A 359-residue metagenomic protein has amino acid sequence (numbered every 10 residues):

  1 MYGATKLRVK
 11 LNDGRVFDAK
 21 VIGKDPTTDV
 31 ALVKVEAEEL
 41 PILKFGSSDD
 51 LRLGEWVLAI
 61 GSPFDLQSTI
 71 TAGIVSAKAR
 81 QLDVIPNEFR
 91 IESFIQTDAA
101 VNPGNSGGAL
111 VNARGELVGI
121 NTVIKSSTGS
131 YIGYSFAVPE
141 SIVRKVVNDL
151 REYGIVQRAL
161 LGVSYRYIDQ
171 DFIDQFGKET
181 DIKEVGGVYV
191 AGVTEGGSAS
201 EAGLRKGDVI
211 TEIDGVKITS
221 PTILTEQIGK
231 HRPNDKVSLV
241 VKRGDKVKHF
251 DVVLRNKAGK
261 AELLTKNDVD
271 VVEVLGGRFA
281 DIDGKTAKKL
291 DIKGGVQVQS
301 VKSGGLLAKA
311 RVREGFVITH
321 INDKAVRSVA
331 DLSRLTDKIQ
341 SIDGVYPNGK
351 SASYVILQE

Functional and structural regions predicted by a protein language model:
Y2-G3, K24-T28, A77-V84, I168-Q170 (+2 more regions): Short, conserved beta-turn/loop elements at beta-strand boundaries and strand-helix junctions
Y2-K6, L40, I60-A72, A79-G107 (+4 more regions): Active-site loop architecture of trypsin-fold serine endopeptidases
K6-R8, D18-K20, K34, R52 (+2 more regions): C-terminal recognition in membrane/secretory proteostasis and scaffolding
K10, K20-I22, E39-L66, N148 (+1 more regions): Active-site substrate-binding loop(s) of clan PA
L11, V16, I70, N112 (+1 more regions): Short, acidic, Ser/Thr-enriched surface-loop or helix-capping motifs
D29-V35, T97: A generic structural motif
V30-L32, L58, I70-I74: Conserved hydrophobic/aromatic beta-strand scaffold that supports enzyme active sites
L43-F45, I95-V111, A191-A199, V301-K309: Gly/Ser-rich catalytic serine loop of serine hydrolases
